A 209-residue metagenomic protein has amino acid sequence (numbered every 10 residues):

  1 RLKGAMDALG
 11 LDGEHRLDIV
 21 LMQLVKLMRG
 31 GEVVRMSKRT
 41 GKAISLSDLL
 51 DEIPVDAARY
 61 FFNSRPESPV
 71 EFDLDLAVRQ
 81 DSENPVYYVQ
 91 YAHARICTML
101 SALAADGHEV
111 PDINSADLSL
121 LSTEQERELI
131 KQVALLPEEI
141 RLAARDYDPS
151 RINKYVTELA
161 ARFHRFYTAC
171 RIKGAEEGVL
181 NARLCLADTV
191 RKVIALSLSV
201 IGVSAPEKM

Functional and structural regions predicted by a protein language model:
R1-M209: Non-catalytic interaction-recognition regions
